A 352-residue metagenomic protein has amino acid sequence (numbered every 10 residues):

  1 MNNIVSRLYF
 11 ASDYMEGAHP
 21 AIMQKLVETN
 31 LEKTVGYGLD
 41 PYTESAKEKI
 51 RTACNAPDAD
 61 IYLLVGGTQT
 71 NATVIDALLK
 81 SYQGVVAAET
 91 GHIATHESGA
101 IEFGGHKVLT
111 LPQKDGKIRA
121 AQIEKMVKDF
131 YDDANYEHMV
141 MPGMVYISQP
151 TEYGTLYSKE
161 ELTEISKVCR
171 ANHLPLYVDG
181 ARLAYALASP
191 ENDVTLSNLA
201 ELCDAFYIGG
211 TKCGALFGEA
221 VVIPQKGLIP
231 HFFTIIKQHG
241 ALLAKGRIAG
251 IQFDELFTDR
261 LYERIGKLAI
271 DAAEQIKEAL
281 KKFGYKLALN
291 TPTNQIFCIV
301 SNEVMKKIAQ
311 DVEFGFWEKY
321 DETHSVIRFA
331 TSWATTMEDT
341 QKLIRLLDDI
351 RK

Functional and structural regions predicted by a protein language model:
H19-G67, E89-A94, A100: Conserved N-terminal alpha-helix of the aminotransferase class I/II PLP-enzyme fold
A77-T95, E124: Conserved PLP-anchoring active-site segment centered on the Schiff-base-forming lysine
S81-Y82, E274-I350: Conserved C-terminal alpha-helix-loop-beta "cap" of PLP-dependent enzymes that closes/shapes the active-site mouth
G105-G143, I147-P150, Y157-E164: PLP-dependent aminotransferase-class I/II
V108-L109, L176-V178, L287, F314: Hydrophobic beta-strand scaffold residues
K114, M141-P142, S148, L156 (+2 more regions): Active-site C-terminal subdomain of aminotransferase-like
Y157-S189: Catalytic PLP-binding core of fold-type I/II PLP enzymes
